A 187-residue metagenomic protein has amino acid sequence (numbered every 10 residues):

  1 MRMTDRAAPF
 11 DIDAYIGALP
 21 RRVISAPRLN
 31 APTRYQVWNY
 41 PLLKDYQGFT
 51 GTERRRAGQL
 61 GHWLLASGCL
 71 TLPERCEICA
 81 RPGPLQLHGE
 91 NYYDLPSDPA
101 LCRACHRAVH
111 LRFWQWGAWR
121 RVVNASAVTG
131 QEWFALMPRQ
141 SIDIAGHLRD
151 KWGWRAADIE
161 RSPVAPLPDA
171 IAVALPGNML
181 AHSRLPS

Functional and structural regions predicted by a protein language model:
M1-F49, W116-S187: Extended charged
A26-R75, P96: Short, charged surface segments at domain edges that flank catalytic/cofactor-binding sites
E74, P82-G83, R139, K151: Sequence-level motif detector for i,i+2 pairs with an aromatic at +2
C76-C79, C102: Short cysteine-rich clusters marking metal-coordination/redox-active sites
A80-P84, V109: Cys/His-rich microdomains that often coordinate metals
Q86-L87, A104: Alpha-helical architecture
L87-P99: Short linker/helix segments within small regulatory modules
L101-V122: Short Cys/His-centered divalent metal-binding micro-motifs
